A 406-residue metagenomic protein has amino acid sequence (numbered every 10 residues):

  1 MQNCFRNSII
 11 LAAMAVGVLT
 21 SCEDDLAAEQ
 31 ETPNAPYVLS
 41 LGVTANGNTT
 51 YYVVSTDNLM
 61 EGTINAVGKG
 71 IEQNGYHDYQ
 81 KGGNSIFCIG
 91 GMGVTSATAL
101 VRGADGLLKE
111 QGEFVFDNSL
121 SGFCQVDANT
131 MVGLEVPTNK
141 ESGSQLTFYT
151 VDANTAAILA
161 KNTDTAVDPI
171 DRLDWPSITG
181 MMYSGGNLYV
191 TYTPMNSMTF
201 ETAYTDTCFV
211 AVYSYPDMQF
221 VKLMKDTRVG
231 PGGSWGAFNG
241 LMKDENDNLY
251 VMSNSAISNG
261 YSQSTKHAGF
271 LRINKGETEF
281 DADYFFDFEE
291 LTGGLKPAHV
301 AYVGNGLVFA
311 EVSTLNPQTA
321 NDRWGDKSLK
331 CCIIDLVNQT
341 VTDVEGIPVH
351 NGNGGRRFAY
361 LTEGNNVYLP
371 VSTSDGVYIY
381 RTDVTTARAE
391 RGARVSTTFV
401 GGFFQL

Functional and structural regions predicted by a protein language model:
C4, D24-D164, G186, S372-Y378 (+2 more regions): Acidic/polar, low-complexity intrinsically disordered N-terminal segments immediately downstream of a Sec signal
G17-S21: C-terminal motif of bacterial Sec signal peptides marking the signal peptidase cleavage site
P36, G83-N84, A128-N129, G185-N187 (+3 more regions): Short coil/turn segments that connect the beta-strands within blades of beta-propeller domains
V53-D57, A99-R102, S144-A156, T202-M218 (+3 more regions): Beta-propeller blade signature
E61-Q73, G106-N118, A157-L173, Q219-R228 (+3 more regions): Beta-propeller fold detector
G70-G83, V115-N129, I170-M181, P231-L241 (+3 more regions): Repeated scaffold domains used in trafficking and secretory/extracellular systems, primarily beta-propellers
M182-N316: Acidic, serine/threonine- and glycine-rich low-complexity intrinsically disordered segments that serve as flexible
D281-D375: Intrinsically disordered, low-complexity segments enriched in Gly and acidic/Ser/Thr residues that form flexible
